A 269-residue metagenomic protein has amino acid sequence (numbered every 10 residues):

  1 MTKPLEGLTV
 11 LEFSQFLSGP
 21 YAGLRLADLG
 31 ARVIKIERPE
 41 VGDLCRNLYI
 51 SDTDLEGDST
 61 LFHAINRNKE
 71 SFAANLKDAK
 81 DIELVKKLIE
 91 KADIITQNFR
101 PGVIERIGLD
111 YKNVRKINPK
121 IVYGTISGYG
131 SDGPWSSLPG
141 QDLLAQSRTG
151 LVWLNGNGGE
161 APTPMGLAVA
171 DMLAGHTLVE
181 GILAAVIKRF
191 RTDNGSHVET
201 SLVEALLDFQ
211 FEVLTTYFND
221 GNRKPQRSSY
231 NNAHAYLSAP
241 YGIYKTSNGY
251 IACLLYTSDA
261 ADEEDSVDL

Functional and structural regions predicted by a protein language model:
T2, R148-S258: Acidic, glycine-rich segments within the central catalytic cores of soluble metabolic enzymes that bind/position
V10, L26, K69, T96 (+5 more regions): Structural scaffold positions in well-ordered secondary structure
E12, R32-I36: Short beta-strand "acidic-cap" motif of Rossmann-like dinucleotide-binding folds
F13-A27: Substrate-binding/gating loop at the entrance of the active-site cleft, primarily in PLP-dependent aminotransferase-like
I36-R67: Glycine-rich phosphate-binding loop and adjoining beta1-alpha1-beta2 segment of Rossmann-like nucleotide-binding folds
G57-R115: A structured beta-alpha segment of the ubiquitous adenosine-cofactor-binding alpha/beta core
D78, Q97-W153: N-terminal Rossmann-like NAD(P) cofactor-binding subdomain of oxidoreductases, focused on the glycine-rich
Y256-L269: Single conserved hydrophobic/aromatic residue that forms the stacking wall/gate of nucleotide- or nucleobase-binding
